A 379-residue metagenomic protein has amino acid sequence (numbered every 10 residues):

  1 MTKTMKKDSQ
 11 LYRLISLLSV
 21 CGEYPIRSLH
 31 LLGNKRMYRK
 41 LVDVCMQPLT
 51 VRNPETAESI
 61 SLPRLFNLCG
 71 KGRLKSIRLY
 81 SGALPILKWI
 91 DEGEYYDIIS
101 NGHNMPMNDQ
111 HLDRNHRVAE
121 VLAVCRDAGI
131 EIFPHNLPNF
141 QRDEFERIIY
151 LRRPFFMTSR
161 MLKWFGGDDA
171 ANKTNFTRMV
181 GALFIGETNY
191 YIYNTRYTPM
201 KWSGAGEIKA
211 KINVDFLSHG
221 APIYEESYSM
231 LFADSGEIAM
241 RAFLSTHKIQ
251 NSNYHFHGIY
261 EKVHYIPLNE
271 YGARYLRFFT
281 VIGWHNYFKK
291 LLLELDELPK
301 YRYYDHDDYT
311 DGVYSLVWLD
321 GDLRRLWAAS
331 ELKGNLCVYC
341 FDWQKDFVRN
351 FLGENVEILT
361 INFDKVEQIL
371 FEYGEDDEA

Functional and structural regions predicted by a protein language model:
M1-I90: Basic, Lys/Arg-rich alpha-helical nucleic-acid-recognition elements, primarily the DNA-binding modules of transcription
Q10-L11, I98-N104, N172-N175: Short linear interaction motifs
E23, E94-N104, G186-Y193: Glycine-rich, often proline-containing surface loops adjacent to acidic residues and nearby aromatics that form
Y80-F140: Helix-turn-helix/homeodomain-like alpha-helical modules used for DNA recognition and transcription-factor dimerization
D113-A379: Electrostatic, structured charged patches in enzyme active sites and in nucleic-acid/phosphate-binding
